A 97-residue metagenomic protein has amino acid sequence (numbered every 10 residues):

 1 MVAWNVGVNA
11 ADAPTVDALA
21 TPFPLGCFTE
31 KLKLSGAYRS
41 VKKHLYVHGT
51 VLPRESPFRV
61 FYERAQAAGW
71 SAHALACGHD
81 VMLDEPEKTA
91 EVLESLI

Functional and structural regions predicted by a protein language model:
M1-V60, W70: Alpha/beta-hydrolase
P24, G36, D80-L83, E91: Residues in flexible loops and secondary-structure boundaries
T50-C77, L83, K88, S95-L96: Conserved loop-alpha-helix segment in the C-terminal half of the alpha/beta-hydrolase fold that carries the catalytic
